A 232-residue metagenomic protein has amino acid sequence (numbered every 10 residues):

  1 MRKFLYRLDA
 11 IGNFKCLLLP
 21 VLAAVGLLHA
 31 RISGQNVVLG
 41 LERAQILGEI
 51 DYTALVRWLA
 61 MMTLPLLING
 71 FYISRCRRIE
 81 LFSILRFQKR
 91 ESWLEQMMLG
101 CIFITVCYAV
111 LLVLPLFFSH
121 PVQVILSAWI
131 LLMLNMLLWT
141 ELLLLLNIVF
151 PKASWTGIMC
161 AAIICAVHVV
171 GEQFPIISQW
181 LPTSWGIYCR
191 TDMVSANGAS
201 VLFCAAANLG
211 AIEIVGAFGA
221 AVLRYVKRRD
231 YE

Functional and structural regions predicted by a protein language model:
M1-L19: Aromatic- and glycine-rich beta-strand/loop motifs that create alpha-glucan
D9-G12, G34, F87: Terminal domain-start segments
K15-L18, S92-Q96: Membrane-interfacial loop-to-transmembrane alpha-helix junctions, especially the N-terminal start
C16-A23, F150-V169: Pore- or pathway-lining transmembrane helices of multi-pass membrane proteins that form conduits for solutes/ions
L27-T63, L67-S74, E95-G157, D192-A207: Secretory targeting signals
A30-E49, G157-E232: Terminal transmembrane helical anchor/hairpin motif
M62-E80, E141-L145, I212-R228: Transmembrane alpha-helical segments in integral membrane proteins
S83-E91: Short helix-to-coil transition segments within interhelical loops that connect adjacent transmembrane helices
